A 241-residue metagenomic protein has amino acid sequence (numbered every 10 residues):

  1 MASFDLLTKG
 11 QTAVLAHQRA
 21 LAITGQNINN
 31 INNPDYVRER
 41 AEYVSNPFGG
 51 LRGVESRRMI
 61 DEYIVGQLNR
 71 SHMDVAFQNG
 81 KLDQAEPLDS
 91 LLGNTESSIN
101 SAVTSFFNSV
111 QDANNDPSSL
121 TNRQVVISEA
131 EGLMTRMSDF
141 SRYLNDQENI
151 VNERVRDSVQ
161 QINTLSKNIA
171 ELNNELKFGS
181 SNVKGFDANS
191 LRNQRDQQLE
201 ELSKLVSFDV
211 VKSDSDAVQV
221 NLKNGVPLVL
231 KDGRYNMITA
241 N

Functional and structural regions predicted by a protein language model:
M1-E131, T135-D139, Y143-L144, V151 (+2 more regions): Bacterial Type III/flagellar export signals at protein N-termini
L133-K177: Long, non-coiled-coil amphipathic alpha-helical linker/lever segments that couple catalytic cores to other domains
V151-R154, K177-N193: Conserved short loop/turn motifs at secondary-structure junctions
V159-T164, N174, N189-E201, L205: Internal, well-ordered domain-core segments that constitute the primary functional module of diverse proteins
